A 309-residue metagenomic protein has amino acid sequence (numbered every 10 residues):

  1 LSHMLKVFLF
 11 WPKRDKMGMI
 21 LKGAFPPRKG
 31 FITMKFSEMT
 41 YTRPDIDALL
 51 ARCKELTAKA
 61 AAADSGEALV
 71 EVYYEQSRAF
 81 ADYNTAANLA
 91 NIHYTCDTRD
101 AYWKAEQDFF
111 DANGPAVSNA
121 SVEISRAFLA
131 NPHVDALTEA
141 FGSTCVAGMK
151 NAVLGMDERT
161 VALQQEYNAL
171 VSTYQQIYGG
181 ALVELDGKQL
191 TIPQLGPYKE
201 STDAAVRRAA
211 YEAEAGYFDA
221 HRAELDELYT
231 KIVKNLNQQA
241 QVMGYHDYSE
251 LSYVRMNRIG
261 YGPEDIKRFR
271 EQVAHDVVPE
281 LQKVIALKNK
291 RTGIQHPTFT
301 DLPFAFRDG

Functional and structural regions predicted by a protein language model:
M4, L9-P12, K16-K22, T33: Short, positively charged and aromatic/hydrophobic N-terminal segments
G30, M34-G309: A well-structured
